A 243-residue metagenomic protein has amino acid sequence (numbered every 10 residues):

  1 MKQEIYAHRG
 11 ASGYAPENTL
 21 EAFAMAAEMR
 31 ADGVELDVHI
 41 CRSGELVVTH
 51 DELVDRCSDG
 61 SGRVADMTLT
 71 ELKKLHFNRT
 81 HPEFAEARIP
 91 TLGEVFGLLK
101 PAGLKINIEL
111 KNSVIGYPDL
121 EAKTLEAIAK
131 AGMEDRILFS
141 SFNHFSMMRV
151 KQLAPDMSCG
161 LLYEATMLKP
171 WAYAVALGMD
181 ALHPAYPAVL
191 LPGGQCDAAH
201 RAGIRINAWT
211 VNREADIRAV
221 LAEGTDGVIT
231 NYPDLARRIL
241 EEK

Functional and structural regions predicted by a protein language model:
M1-K243: Phosphate-group recognition and catalysis centered on beta-loop-alpha active-site segments
